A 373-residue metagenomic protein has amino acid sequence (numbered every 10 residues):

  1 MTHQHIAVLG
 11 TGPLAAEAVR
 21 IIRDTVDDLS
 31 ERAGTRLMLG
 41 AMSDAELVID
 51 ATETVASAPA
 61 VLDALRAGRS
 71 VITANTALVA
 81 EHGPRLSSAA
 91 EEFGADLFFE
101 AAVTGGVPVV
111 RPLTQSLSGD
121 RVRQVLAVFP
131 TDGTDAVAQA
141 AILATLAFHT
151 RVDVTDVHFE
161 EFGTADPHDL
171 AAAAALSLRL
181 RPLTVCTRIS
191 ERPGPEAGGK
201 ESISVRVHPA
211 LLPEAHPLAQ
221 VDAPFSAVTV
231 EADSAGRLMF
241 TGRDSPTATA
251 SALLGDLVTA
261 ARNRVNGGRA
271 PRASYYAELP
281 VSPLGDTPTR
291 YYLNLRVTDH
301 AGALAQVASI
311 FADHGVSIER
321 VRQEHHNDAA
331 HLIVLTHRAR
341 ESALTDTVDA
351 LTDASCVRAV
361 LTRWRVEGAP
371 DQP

Functional and structural regions predicted by a protein language model:
M1-S43: N-terminal Rossmann-like dinucleotide-binding module
T2-H3, H216-R290, Q372-P373: ATP-dependent carboxylate/acyl-activation modules
L9, L257-P373: A conserved regulatory-domain signal marking ACT and ACT-like small-molecule sensing domains and adjacent regulatory
V19, V61-L65, S87, L170 (+1 more regions): Generic hydrophobic/aromatic pocket-lining and core-packing "Φ" positions
D44-P59, R69-A74: Rossmann-like NAD(P)-binding element
S57-R66, T76-T114: Rossmann-fold NAD(P)-binding glycine/threonine-rich loop
V109-V122, A138-V152, D256: Oxidoreductase and adenylate-handling cofactor-binding alpha/beta cores
P130-Q220, F225-A227: Substrate-binding/catalytic subdomain of NAD(P)-dependent oxidoreductase enzymes
